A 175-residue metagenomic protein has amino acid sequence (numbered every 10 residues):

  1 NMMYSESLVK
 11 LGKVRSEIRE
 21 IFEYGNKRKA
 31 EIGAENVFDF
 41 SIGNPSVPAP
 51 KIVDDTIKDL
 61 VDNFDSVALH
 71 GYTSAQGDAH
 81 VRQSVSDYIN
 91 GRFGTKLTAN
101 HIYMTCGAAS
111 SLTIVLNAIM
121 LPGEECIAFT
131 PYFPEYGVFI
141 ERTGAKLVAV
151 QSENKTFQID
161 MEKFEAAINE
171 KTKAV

Functional and structural regions predicted by a protein language model:
N1-M2, K27: Polar low-complexity intrinsically disordered regions
M2-L11: Generic N-terminal amphipathic, Lys/Arg-enriched alpha-helix
S5-E6, P50-D54, N169: Generic structural signal for alpha-helix starts
L11-C106, I114, K163: N-terminal small-domain helix-loop-helix segment of the aminotransferase-like
V67-A174: Conserved core of the PLP fold type I
